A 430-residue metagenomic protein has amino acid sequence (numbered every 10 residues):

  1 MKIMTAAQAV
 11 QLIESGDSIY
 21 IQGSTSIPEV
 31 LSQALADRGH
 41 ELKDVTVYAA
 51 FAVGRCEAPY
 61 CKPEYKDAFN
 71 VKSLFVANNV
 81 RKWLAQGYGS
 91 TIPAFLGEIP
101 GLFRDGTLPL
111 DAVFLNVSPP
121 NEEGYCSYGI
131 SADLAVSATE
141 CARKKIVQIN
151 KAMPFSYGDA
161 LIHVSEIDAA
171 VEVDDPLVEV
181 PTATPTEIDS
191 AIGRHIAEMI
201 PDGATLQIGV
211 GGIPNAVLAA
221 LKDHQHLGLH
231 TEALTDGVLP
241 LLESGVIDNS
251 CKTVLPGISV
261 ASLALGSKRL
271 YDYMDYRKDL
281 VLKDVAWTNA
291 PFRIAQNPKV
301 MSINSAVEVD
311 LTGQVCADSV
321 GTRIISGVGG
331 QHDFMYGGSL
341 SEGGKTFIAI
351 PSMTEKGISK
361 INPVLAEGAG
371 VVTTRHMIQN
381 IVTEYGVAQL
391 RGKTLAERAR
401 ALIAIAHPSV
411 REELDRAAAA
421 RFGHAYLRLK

Functional and structural regions predicted by a protein language model:
M1-K430: Conserved alpha/beta enzyme-core scaffold
